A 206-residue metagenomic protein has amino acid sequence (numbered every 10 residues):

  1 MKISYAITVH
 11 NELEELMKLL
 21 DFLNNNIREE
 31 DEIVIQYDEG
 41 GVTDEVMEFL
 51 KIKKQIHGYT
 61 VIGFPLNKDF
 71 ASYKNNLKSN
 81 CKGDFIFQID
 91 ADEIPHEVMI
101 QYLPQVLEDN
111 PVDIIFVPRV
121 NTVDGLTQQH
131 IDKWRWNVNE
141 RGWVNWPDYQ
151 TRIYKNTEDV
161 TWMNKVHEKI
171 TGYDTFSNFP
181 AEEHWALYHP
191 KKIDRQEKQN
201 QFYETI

Functional and structural regions predicted by a protein language model:
M1-N25: N-proximal low-complexity "stem/linker" segments adjacent to membrane-targeting elements
I3, D31, K82-D84, D92 (+1 more regions): Conserved acidic residues
K18-F22, E48-F49, N76, Q101-L103: A short acidic, amphipathic alpha-helical/loop segment
D21-G63: Acidic donor-binding segment of Leloir-type glycosyltransferases
N25, S79-N80: Solvent-exposed polar/charged
G63-F70: Short, acidic/glycine-rich phosphate-metal binding loop used to engage nucleotide
F70-K78, F85, I94-I206: Catalytic-site signature of metal-activated, phosphate-bearing donor transferases, centered on the GT-A/GT-A-like
